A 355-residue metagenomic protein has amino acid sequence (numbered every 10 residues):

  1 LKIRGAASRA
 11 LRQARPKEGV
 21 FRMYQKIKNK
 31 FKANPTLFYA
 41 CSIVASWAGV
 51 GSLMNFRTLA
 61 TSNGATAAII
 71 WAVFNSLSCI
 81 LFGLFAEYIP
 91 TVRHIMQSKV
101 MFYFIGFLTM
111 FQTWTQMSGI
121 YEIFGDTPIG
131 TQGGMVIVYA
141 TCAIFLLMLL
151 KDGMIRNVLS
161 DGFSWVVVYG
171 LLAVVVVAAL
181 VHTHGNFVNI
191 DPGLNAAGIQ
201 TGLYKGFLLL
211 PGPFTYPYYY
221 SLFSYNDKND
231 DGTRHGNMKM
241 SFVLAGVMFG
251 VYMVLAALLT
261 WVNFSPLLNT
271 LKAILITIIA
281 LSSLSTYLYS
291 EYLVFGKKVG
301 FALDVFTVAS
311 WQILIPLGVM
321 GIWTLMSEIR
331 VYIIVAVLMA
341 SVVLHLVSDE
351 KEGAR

Functional and structural regions predicted by a protein language model:
K2-I3, P16-M54, L149-L159, W165 (+4 more regions): Membrane-interface "cap" regions at the ends of multi-pass membrane proteins
K28-H94, F207, G212, Y219-D227 (+2 more regions): Membrane-interface helix-loop-helix modules in multi-pass membrane proteins
S42, A67, W71-N75, S98 (+6 more regions): Alpha-helical transmembrane segments of multi-pass membrane proteins, especially transporters and channels
A45, T66, I70-D152, L208-L209 (+3 more regions): Helix-loop-helix module between adjacent transmembrane segments
S46, N75-C79, C142-L146, S164-A173 (+2 more regions): Residue-level recognition of pore/gate-forming positions within transmembrane alpha-helices of multi-pass
V50-T61, I89, F111-G125, M148-I155 (+3 more regions): Transmembrane helix-loop junctions in multi-pass membrane proteins
S98-F102, F295-H345: Loop-to-transmembrane helix boundary motifs in multi-pass membrane proteins
G106-T127, Q132-V136, F145-R156, F163-G193 (+3 more regions): Hydrophobic alpha-helical segments and their helix-loop junctions in multi-pass secondary transporters
